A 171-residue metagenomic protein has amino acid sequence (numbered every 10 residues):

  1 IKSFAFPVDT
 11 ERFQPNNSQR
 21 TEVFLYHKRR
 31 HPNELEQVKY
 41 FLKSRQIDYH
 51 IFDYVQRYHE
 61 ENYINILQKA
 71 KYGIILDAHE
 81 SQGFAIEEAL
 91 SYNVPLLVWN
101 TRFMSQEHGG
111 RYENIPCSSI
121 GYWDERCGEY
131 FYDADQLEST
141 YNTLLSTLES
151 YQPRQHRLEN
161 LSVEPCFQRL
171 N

Functional and structural regions predicted by a protein language model:
I1-K2: Active-site-proximal region of nucleotide-activated glycan assembly enzymes, centered on histidine/acidic-rich loops
F6-Y63: Conserved catalytic-core segment of nucleotide-activated headgroup transferases in glycan assembly
Q37, N62, K69, Q136-T143 (+3 more regions): Alpha-helical elements of Rossmann-like donor-binding domains used by nucleotide-donor carbohydrate transfer enzymes
H59-A70, S91: Short acidic alpha-helix that forms the nucleotide-activated donor recognition element in Leloir-type transferases
Q68-S81: Acidic donor-binding loop of glycosyltransferase active sites
S81-N160: Catalytic binding pocket for nucleotide-activated donors in carbohydrate/polymer assembly enzymes
